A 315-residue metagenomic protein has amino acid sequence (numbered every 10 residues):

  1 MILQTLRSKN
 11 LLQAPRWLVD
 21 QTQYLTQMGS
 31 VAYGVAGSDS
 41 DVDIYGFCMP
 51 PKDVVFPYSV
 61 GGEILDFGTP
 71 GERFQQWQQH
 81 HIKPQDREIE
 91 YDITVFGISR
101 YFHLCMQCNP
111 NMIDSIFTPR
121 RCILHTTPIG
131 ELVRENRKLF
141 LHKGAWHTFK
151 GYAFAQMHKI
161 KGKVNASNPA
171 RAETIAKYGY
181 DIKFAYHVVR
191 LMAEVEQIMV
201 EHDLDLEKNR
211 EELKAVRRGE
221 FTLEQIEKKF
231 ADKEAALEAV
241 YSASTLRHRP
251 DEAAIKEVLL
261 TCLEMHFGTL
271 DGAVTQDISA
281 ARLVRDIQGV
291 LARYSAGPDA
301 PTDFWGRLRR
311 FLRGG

Functional and structural regions predicted by a protein language model:
M1-Q27: Helical scaffold of the NTase/Pol beta-like nucleotidyltransferase catalytic core
R7, D20, I129, K143-A145 (+4 more regions): Structured mid-to-C-terminal alpha-helical surface segments
W17-D20, G37-D39, K183: A generic fold-level signal
G29, Y33-P70, Q75-Q78, V188: Catalytic metal-binding acidic patch
C48, C105, M192-M199, H266: Generic structural signal for hydrophobic core residues of well-folded globular domains
V54-Y58, I113-D114, Q197-D205: Short, solvent-exposed secondary-structure capping/transition elements
F67-V195, L206, R210, K214: Conserved NTP/Mg2+-binding pocket subregion across the NTase superfamily
F304-G315: Long, low-complexity, intrinsically disordered segments
